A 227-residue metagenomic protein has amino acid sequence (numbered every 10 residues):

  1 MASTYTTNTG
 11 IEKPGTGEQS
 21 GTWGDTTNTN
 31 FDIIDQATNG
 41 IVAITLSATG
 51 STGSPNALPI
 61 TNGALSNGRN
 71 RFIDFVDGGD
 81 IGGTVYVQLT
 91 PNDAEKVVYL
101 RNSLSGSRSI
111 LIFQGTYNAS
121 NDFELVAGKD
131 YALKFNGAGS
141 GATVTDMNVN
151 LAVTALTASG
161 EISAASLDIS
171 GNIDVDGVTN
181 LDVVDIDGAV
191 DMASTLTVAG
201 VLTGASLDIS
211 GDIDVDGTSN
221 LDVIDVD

Functional and structural regions predicted by a protein language model:
A2-I11, G15-I110: Exposed extracellular interaction/assembly regions and N-terminal maturation sites
I11-K13, P91, A127, D146 (+2 more regions): Generic structural "secondary-structure junction" signal
T22-T29, A127-G137: Extracellular disulfide-bonded cysteine-rich modules/repeats
F31, I41-P55, N118-N121, A138-D227: Intrinsic low-complexity, repeat-rich intrinsically disordered segments enriched in small/flexible residues
I34, D93-Y99, L125-K134, V144: Surface-exposed molecular-recognition determinants
G82-T84, D93-E95, G128, T179 (+2 more regions): Short beta-strand-initiation
Y99-S105, F113-Y117, N121-L125: Proteolytic-maturation and junctional protease-sensitive modules
